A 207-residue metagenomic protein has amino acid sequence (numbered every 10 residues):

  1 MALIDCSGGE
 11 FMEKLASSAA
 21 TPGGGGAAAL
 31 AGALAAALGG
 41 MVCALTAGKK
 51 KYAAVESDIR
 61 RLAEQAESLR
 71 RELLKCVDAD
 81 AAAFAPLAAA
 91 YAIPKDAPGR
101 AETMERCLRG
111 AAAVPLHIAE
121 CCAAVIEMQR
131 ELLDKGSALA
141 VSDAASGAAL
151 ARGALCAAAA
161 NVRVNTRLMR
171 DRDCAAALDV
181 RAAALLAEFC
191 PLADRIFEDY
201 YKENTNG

Functional and structural regions predicted by a protein language model:
M1-L15, E120-L132: Acidic-glycine-rich active-site phosphate/pyrophosphate-binding loop
S17-G40, A140-A158: Conserved phosphate/anionic-ligand binding catalytic regions in large, soluble enzymes, centered on
L30-L34, L62, L69-C76, A111-C121 (+5 more regions): Amphipathic alpha-helix face/heptad-repeat signature
M41-A53: Transmembrane signal-anchor/signal-peptide helices with a preference for the extracytoplasmic
K50-A89, L185, L192: A structural-propensity feature for long, helix-poor, extended segments
A79-P94, A193-G207: Long, charge-rich low-complexity segments
D80-A149, G153, A158, N165: Amphipathic alpha-helical interface segments
V125, A140-G207: Preference for long, well-ordered alpha-helical segments
